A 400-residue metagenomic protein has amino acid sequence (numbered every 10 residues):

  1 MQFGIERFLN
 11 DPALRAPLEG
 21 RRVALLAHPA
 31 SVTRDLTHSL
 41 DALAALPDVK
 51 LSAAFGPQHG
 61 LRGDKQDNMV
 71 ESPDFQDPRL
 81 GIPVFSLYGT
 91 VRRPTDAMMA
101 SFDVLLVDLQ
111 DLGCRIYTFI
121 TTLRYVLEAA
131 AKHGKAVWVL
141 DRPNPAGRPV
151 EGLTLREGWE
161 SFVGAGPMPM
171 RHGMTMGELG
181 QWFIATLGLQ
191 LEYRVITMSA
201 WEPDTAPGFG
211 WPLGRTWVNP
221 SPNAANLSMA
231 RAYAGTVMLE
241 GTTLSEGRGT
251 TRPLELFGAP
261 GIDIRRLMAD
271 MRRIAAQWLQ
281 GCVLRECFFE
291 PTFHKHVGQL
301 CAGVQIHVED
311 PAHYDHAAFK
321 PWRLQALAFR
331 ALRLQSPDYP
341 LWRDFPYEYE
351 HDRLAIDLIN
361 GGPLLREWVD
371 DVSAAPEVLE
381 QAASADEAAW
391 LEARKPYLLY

Functional and structural regions predicted by a protein language model:
M1-V49: N-terminal phosphate-binding or glycine-rich loops at protein starts, especially the Walker A/P-loop of NTPases
K50-Q58, L140: Short internal beta-strands
G63-D67, W138-E160: Glycine-rich, charge-decorated loop segments at or immediately adjacent to ligand/cofactor-binding or catalytic sites
D67-F102, C114: Glycine-rich oxoanion-binding loops at beta->alpha junctions
D111-L123: Glycine/threonine-rich flexible loop motifs
W159-A234: Conserved anion/nucleotide-ligand pocket segment
W201-P203, P207-V297: Glycine-rich, aromatic-lined ligand/substrate-binding cores of catalytic and carbohydrate-binding domains
G258, I262-E380: Conserved functional hotspot residues or short segments at active or partner-binding sites across diverse domains
